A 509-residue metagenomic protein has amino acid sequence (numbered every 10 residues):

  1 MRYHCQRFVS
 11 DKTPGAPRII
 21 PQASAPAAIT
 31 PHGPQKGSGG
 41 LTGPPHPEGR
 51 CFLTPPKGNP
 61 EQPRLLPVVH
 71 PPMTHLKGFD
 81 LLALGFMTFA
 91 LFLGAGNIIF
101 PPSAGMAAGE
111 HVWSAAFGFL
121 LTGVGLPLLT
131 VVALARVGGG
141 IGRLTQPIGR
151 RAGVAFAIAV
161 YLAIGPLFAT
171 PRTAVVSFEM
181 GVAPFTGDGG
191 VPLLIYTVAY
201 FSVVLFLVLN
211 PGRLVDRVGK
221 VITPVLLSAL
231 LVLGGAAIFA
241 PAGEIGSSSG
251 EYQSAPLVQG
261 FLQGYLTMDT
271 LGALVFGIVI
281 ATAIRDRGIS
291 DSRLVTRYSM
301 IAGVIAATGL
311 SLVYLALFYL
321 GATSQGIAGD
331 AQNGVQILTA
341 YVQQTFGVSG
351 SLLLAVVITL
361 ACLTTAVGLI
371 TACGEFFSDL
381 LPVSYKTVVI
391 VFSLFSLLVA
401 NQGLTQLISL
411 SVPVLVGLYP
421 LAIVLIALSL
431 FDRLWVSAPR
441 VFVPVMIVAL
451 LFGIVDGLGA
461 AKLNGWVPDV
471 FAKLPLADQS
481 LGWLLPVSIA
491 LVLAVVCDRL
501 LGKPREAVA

Functional and structural regions predicted by a protein language model:
N59-I99, V131, L262, D286-R297 (+1 more regions): Membrane-interface "cap" regions at the ends of multi-pass membrane proteins
K77-T88, W113, R150-I164, L194-A199 (+3 more regions): Select transmembrane alpha-helical segments in multipass membrane proteins
A83-L93, G234-G243, Y252-L317, L353-C362 (+2 more regions): Hydrophobic, membrane-embedded alpha-helices of multi-pass small-molecule transporters
S103, G153-G187, C362-D379: Hydrophobic transmembrane alpha-helices that form the core helical bundles of multi-pass secondary transporters
A135-L144, F201-I222, D286-I289, L398-L410 (+1 more regions): Membrane-water interface regions at transmembrane-helix termini and the short interhelical loops of multi-pass membrane
L209-A237, V412-I423, F442-L450: Membrane-interface loop-to-helix entry segments
A240, A438-A509: A generic transmembrane alpha-helix motif of multi-pass inner-membrane proteins
T308-I337: Extracellular/periplasmic helix-exit of transmembrane alpha-helices
